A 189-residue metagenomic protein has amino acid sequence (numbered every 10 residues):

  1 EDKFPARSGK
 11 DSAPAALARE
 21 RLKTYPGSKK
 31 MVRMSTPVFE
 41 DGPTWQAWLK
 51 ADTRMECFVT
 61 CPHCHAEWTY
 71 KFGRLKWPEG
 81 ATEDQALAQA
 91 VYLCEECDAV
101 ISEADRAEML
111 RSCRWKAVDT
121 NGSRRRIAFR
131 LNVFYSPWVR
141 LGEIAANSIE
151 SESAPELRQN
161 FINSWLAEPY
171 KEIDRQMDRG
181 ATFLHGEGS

Functional and structural regions predicted by a protein language model:
E1-S189: Short, flexible loop motifs at catalytic/binding sites
